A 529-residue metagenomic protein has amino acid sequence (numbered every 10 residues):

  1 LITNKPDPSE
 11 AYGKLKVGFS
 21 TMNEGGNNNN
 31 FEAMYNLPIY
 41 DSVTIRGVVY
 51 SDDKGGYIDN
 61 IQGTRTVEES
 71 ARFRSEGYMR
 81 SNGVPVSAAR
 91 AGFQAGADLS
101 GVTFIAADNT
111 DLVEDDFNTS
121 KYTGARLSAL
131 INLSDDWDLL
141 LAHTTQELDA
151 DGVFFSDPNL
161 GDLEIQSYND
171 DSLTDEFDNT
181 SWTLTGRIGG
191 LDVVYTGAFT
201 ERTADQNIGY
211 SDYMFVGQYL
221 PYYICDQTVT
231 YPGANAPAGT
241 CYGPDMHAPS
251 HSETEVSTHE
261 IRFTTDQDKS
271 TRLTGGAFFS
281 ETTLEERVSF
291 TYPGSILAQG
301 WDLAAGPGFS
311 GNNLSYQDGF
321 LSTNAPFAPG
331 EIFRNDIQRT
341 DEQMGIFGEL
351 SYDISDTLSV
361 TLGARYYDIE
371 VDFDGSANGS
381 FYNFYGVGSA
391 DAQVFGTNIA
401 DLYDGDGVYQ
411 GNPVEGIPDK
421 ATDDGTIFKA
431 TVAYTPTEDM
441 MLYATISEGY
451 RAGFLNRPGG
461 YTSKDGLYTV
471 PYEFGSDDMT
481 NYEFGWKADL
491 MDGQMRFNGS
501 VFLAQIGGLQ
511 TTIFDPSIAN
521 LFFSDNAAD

Functional and structural regions predicted by a protein language model:
L1-V17, N29-M34: N-terminal periplasmic accessory domains that precede and gate Gram-negative outer-membrane beta-barrel machines
S9-G13, D41-I45, T123, D135-W137 (+8 more regions): Outer-envelope beta-barrel architecture signal
V17-N23, S51-G55, H143-D149, I188 (+7 more regions): Transmembrane beta-strands of outer-membrane beta-barrel pores
N23-N27, I39, A106-N109, F117-Y122 (+11 more regions): Short sequence motifs at beta-strands and strand-loop junctions characteristic of Gram-negative outer-membrane
E24-A150, D178-N179, T254-T258, Q267-S280 (+4 more regions): Transmembrane beta-barrel wall of Gram-negative outer-membrane proteins
E32, T183-Y210, T435-G459, E473-D529: Membrane-embedded beta-barrel scaffold of Gram-negative outer-membrane proteins
I58-D115, D151-Y168, G209-P249, S289-D336 (+3 more regions): Solvent-exposed loop segments that connect transmembrane elements
A142-T144, F177-A204, G243-F384, P418 (+2 more regions): Face-selective signature of the C-terminal outer-membrane beta-barrel domain
